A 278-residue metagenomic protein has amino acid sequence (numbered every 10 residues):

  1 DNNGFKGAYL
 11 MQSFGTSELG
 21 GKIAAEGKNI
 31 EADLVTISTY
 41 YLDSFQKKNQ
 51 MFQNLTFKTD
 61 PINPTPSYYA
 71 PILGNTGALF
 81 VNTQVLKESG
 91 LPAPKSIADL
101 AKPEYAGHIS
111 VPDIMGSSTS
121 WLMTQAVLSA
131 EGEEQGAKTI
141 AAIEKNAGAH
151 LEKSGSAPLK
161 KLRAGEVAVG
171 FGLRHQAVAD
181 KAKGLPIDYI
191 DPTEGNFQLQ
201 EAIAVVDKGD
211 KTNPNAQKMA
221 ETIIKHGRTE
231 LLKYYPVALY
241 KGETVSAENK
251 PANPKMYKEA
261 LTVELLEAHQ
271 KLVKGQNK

Functional and structural regions predicted by a protein language model:
D1, Y9-L10, F14-A24, I30-E166: Extracytoplasmic ligand-binding site segments that recognize negatively charged/polar headgroups
Y40-F45, R163-P186: A ligand-binding cleft/hinge motif common to bilobed small-molecule-binding domains
I62, T139-E144, L151-E152, K183-D207: Periplasmic-binding protein-like
F80-V85, Q200-T212, L231-Y234: A bilobed periplasmic-binding-protein/Venus flytrap-type ligand-binding module shared by bacterial periplasmic
A98-A101, L128, L159, R163 (+4 more regions): Non-transmembrane alpha-helical segments in soluble domains of secreted/periplasmic/extracellular proteins
E104-M115, T222-E243: Periplasmic-binding protein-like
Q135, T139, L173, E201 (+2 more regions): Short amphipathic alpha-helical coupling segments at ligand-binding clamshell hinges and other catalytic/signaling
E243-K278: Extracellular/periplasmic bilobal clamshell ligand-binding domains
